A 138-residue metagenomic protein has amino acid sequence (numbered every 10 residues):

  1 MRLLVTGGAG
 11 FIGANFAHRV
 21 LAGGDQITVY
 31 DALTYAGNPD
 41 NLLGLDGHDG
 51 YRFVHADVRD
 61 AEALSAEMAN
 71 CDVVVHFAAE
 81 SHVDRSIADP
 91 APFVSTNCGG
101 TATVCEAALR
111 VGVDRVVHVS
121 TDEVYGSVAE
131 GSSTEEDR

Functional and structural regions predicted by a protein language model:
M1-R138: N-terminal Rossmann-like NAD(P)+-binding domain of SDR-like oxidoreductases, especially those catalyzing
